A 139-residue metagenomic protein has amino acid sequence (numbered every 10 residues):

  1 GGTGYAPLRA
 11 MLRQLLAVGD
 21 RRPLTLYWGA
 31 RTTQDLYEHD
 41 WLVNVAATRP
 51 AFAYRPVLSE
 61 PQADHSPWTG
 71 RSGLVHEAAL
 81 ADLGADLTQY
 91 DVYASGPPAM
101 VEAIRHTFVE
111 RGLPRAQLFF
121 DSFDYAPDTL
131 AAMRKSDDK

Functional and structural regions predicted by a protein language model:
G1-G2: Polyanionic, low-complexity intrinsically disordered segments
Y5-A17: Histidine-anchored nucleotide/phosphate-binding helix
L16, R22-K139: Reductase modules of NAD(P)H-dependent flavoproteins
